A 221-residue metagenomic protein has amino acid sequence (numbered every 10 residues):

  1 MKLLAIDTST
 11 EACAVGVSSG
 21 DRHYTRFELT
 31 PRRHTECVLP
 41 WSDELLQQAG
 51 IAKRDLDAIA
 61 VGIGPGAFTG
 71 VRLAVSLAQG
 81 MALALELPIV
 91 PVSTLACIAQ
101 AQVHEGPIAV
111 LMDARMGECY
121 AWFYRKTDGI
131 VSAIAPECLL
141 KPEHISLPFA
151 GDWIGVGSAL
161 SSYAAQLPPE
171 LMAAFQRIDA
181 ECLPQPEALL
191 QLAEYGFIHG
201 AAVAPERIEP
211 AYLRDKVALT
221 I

Functional and structural regions predicted by a protein language model:
M1, C13, G117-C119, I208: Change "...and in nucleic-acid phosphodiester-cleaving endonucleases..." to "...and in nucleic-acid processing enzymes
M1-I63, L183: N-terminal beta-alpha supersecondary unit
L29-C37, F68-R72, S76, S93 (+1 more regions): Residues at secondary-structure transition points
R33, P88-P184, I198, Y212 (+1 more regions): Surface "functional belts" at beta-alpha junctions
L45-A49, A84, Q102, L189-F197: Stable alpha-helical structural segments in soluble proteins, enriched in small hydrophobic residues
Q47-R54, A82-V92: Phosphate-handling active-site elements
A60-P88: DPxDG-like acidic metal-binding loop motif
